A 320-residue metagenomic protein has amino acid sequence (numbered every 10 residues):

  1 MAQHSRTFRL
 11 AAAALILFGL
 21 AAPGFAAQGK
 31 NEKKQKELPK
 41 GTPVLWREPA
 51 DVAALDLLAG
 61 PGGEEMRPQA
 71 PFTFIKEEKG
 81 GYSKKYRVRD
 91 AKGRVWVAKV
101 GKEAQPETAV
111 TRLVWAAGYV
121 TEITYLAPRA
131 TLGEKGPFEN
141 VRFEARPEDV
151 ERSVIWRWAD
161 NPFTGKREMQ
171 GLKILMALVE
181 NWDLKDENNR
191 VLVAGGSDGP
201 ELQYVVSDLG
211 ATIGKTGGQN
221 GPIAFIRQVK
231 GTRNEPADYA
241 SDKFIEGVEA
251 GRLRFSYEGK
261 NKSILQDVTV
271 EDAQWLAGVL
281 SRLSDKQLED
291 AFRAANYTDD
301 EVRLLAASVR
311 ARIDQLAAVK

Functional and structural regions predicted by a protein language model:
A2, T7-I75, R282-K320: Regulatory N- and C-terminal appendages and interdomain linkers associated with kinase/kinase-like NTP transferase
A59-A159: Conserved ATP-binding subdomain of kinase catalytic cores across diverse folds
K85, E107, T111, L172-L175 (+3 more regions): Extracytoplasmic/secreted envelope proteins and their assembly/folding machinery, especially bacterial periplasmic
D90-K92, A117-G118, M176-W182, I313-K320: Sec/Tat-exported extracytoplasmic proteins
V100-E103, E107, T164-G171, L178 (+5 more regions): Solvent-exposed, acidic/flexible segments
P106-E107, R112, V154-R227: Conserved kinase catalytic-core segment
G196-K320: C-terminal catalytic region of ATP-dependent kinase domains
